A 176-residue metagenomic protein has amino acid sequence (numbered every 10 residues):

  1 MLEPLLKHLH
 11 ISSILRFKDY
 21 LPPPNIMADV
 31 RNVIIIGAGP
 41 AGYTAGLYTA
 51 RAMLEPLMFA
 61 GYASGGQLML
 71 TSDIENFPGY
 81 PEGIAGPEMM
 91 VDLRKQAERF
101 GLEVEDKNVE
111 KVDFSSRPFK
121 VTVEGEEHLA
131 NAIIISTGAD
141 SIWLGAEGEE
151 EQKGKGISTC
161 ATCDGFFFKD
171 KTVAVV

Functional and structural regions predicted by a protein language model:
M1-L2, L6-H8, S12-L15: N-terminal amphipathic/hydrophobic targeting modules at extreme N-termini, encompassing cleavable Sec/SRP-type signal
S13-R16, L21-I36, A52, V104-K171: FAD-binding core/adjacent interface of flavoenzyme oxidoreductases
R31-L57: N-terminal Rossmann-like FAD-binding beta1-loop-alpha1 element of flavoenzymes
A41, A63-S64, D140: Conserved Rossmann-like nucleotide-cofactor binding loop
G46-L47, L70, G145-G148: Short amphipathic alpha-helical segments
L47-R51, G61, K169-V176: Rossmann-like NAD(P)H-binding beta-loop-alpha module
E55-G61, L68: Short beta-strand "acidic-cap" motif of Rossmann-like dinucleotide-binding folds
M69-E127: N-terminal Rossmann-like dinucleotide/flavin-binding domain of flavoprotein oxidoreductases that bind FAD/FMN
